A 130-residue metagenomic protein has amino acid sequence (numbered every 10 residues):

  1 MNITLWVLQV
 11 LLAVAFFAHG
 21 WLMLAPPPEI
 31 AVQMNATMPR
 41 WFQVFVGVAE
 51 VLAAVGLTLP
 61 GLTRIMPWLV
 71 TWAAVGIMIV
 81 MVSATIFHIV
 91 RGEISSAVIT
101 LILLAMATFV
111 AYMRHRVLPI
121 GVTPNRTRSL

Functional and structural regions predicted by a protein language model:
M1-L130: Membrane-interface extramembranous regions
